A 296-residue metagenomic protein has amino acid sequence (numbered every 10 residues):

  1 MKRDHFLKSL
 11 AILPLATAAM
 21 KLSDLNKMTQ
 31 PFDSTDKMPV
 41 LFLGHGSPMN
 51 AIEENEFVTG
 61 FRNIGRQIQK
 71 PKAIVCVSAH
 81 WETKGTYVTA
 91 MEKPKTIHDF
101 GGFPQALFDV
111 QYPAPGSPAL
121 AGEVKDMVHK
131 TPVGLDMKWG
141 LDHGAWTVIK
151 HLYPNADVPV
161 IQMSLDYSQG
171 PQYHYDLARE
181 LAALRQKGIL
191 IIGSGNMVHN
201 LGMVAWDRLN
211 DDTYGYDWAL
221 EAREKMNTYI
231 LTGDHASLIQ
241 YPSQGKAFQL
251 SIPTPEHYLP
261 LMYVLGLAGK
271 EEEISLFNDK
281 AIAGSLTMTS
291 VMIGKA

Functional and structural regions predicted by a protein language model:
M1-T17, K21, K27: N-terminal secretory signal peptides and thylakoid transit peptides that target proteins across membranes
T17-N26, D33-D36, K95, M137-T147: N-terminal short beta-loop-beta anion/metal-coordinating cradle
L25-P132: A short aromatic-anchored loop/beta-hairpin motif
P39-L43, A73-S78, M163, L184-M197 (+1 more regions): Beta-strand elements within well-structured catalytic alpha/beta cores of enzymes that handle phosphate/sulfate esters
F57-Q67, Q172-K187: Long, well-ordered alpha-helical scaffolding segments within enzyme catalytic domains, especially pronounced
L107-P115, M137, S164-P171, F248: Flexible, glycine/proline-enriched loop segments at strand-loop-helix junctions that form or flank small-ligand binding
A121-Y175, E180: Internal, conserved structured core segments that host functional sites
K130, V158-P159, Y167-Q169, A182-L190 (+1 more regions): Surface-exposed, charge/polar-rich loops and edge strands
